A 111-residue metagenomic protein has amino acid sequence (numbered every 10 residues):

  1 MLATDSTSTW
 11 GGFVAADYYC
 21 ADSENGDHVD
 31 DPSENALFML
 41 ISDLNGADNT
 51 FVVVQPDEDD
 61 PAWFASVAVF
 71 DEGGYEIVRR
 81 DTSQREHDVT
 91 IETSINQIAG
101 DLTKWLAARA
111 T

Functional and structural regions predicted by a protein language model:
L2-D59: Negatively charged, low-complexity tracts enriched in Asp/Glu with abundant Ser/Thr
A15-A16, W63-T93: Intrinsically disordered, low-complexity regulatory segments enriched in Ser/Thr/Pro and charged residues
E24-N25, D57, V69-F70, D81 (+1 more regions): A generic structural signal for solvent-exposed, polar alpha-helical segments
T50, F64-A65, G100, K104: Compositionally biased accessory segments in Actinobacterial proteins
V54-D57, P61, E86-H87, Q97: Solvent-exposed, non-transmembrane amphipathic alpha-helical segments
H87-T111: Ampiphathic alpha-helical segments that act as solvent-exposed interaction surfaces
